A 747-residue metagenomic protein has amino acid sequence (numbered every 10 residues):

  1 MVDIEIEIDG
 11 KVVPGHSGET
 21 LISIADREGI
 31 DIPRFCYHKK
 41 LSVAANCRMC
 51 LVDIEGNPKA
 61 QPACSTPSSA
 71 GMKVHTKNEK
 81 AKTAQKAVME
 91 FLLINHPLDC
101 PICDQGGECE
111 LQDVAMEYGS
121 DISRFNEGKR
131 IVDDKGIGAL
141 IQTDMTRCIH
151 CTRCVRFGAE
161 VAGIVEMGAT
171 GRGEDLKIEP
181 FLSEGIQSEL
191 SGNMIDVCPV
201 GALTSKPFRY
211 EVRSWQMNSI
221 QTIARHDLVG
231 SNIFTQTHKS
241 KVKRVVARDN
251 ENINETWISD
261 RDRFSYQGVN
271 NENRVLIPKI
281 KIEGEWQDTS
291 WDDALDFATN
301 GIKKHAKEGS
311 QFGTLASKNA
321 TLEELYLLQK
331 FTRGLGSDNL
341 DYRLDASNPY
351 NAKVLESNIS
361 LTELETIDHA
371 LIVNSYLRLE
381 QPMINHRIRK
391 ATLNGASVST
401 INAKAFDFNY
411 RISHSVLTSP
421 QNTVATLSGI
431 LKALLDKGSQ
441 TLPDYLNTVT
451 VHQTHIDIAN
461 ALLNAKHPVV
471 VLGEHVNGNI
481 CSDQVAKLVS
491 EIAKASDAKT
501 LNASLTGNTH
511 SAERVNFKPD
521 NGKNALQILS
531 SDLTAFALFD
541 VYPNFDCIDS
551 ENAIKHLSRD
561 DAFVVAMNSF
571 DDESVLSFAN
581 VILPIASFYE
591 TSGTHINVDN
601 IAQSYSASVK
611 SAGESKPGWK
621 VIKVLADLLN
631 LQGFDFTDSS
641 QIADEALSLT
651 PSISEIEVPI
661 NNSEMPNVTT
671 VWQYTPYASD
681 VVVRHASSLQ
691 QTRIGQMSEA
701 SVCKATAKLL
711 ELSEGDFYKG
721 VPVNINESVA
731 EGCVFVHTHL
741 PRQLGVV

Functional and structural regions predicted by a protein language model:
V2-D26, R34, H38, D53-N57 (+5 more regions): N-terminal export/assembly segments and adjacent metallocofactor-ligating motifs of anaerobic energy-metabolism
I32, Y37, Q329, T366-D368 (+5 more regions): A cross-kingdom feature strongest in bacterial/archaeal respiratory oxidoreductases
C47-P67: N-terminal single-stranded DNA-binding subdomain of primase/primase-helicase replication proteins
S310-A316, A370, P468-L472, L533-L538: Generic beta-sheet signal
S337-P349, G395-A405, A495-S511, D561-D572 (+1 more regions): A generic structural motif
A403-K404, Y410-Q440, S482-V485, E491 (+4 more regions): Short alpha-helices
H414-L417, V424-V476: Phosphate/pyrophosphate-binding active-site segments
P468-S530: A glycine-rich, hydrophobic/aromatic-adjacent loop/helix-cap motif
